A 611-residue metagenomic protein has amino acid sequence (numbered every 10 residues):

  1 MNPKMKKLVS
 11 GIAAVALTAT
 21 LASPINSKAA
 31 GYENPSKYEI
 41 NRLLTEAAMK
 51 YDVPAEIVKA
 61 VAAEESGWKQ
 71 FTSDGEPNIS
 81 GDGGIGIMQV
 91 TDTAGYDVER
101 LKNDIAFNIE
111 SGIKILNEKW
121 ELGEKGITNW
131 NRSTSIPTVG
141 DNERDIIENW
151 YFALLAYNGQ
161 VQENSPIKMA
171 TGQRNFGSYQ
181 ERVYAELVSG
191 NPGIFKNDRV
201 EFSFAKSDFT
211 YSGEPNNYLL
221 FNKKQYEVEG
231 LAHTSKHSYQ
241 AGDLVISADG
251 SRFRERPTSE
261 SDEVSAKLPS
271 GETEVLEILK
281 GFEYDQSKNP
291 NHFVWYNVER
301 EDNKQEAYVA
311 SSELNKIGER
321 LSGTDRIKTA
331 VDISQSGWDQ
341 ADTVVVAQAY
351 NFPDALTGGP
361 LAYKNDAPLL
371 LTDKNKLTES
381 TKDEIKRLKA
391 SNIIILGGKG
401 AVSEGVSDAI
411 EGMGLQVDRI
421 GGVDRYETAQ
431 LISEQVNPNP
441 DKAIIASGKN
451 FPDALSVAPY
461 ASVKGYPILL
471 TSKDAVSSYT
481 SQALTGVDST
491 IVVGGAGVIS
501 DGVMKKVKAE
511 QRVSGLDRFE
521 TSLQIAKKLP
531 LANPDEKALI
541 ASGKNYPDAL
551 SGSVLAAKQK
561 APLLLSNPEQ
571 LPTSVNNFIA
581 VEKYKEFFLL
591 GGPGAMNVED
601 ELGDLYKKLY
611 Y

Functional and structural regions predicted by a protein language model:
M1-G11, N26-K28: Bacterial Sec-dependent N-terminal signal peptides
N2-P3, A30-K37, L43, Y51 (+1 more regions): Non-catalytic cell-wall polysaccharide-engagement segments
G11-T20: Bacterial N-terminal signal peptides
A19-P35: Sec-dependent signal peptide cleavage junction
D52-F71, V90, I113, A153-G159: Short, functionally critical alpha-helical segments immediately adjacent to catalytic or ligand/cofactor-binding
S73-Y96: Short, surface-exposed glycine/acidic/tryptophan-bearing loops
K267-S312: SH3/SH3-like beta-barrel superfamily modules
N315-Y611: Extracellular glycan-binding segments that recognize GlcNAc-based cell-wall polysaccharides
